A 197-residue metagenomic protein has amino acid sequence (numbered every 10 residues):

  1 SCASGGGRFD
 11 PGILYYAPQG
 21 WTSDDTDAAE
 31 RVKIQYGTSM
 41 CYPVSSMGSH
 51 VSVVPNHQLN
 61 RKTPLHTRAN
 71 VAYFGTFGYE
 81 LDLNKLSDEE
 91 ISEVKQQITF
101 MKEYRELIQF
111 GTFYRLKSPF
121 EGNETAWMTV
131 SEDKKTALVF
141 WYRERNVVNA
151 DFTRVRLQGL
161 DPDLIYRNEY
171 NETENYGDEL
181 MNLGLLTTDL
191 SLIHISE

Functional and structural regions predicted by a protein language model:
S1-N84: Glycan-recognition surfaces
C2-G12, S87-I91, Y114-N123: A glycine-rich phosphate-binding loop feature that marks nucleotide/adenosyl-phosphate handling sites
A69-R115: Catalytic cores of secreted or luminal carbohydrate-active enzymes
A72, V139, N168: Conserved, mostly hydrophobic/aromatic
P119-P162: Carbohydrate-binding surface patches
Q158-T173: Solvent-exposed beta-hairpin/edge-strand motifs
Y170-L192: Solvent-exposed beta-strand/loop surfaces of large extracellular or lumenal domains
I193-E197: Conserved small/polar residues in nucleotide/adenosyl-binding loops
